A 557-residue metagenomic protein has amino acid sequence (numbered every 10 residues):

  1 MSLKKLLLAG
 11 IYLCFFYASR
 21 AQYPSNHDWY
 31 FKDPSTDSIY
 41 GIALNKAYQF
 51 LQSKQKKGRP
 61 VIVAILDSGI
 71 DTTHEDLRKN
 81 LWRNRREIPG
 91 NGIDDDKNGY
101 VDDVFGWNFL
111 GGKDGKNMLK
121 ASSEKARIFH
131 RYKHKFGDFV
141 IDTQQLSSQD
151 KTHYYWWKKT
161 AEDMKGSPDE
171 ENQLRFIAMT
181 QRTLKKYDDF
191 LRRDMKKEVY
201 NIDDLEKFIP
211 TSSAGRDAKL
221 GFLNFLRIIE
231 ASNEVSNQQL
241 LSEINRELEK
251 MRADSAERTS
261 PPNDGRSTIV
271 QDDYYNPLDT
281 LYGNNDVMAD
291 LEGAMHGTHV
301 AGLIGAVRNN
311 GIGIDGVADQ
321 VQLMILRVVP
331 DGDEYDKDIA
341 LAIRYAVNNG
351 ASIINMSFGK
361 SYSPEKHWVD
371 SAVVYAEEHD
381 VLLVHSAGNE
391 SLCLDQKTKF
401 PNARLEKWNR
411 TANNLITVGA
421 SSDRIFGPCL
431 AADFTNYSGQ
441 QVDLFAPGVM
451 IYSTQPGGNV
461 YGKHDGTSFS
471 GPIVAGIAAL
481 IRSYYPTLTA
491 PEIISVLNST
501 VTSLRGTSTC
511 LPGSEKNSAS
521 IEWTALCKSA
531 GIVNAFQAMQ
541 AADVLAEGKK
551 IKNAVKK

Functional and structural regions predicted by a protein language model:
M1-P24: Bacterial Sec-dependent N-terminal signal peptides
Y23-P34, I141-H153, K158-E170, L174 (+3 more regions): Short acidic, glycine-rich surface-loop motifs adjacent to enzyme active sites
Y48-K57, L291-A294, D315-A318, D333-N355 (+3 more regions): Mature extracellular/periplasmic domains of secretome proteins
F50-V63, I70-Y335, K407, T411-N414 (+2 more regions): Subtilisin-like serine protease catalytic core
D67, G388, G466: Active-site glycine-centered loops adjacent to acidic/histidine catalytic or metal-binding residues that shape
T268, V381, N402-S483, T487 (+2 more regions): Extracellular S/T/G-rich loop segment that most often corresponds to the catalytic His/Ser-adjacent loop
V347-F358, H367, N413-T417, S483-K557: C-terminal subdomain of the subtilisin-like protease fold in secreted/lumenal serine endopeptidases
